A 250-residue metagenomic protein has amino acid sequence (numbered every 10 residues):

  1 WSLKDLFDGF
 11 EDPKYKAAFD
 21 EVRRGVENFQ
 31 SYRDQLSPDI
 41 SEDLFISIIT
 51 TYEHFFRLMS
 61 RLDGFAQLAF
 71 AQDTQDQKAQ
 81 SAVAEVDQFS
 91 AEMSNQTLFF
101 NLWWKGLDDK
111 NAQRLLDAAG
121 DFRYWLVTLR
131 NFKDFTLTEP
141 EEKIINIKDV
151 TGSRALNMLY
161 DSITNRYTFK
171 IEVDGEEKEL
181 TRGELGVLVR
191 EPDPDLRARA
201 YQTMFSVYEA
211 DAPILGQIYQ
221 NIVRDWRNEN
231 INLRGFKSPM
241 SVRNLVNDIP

Functional and structural regions predicted by a protein language model:
W1-P250: A well-structured
